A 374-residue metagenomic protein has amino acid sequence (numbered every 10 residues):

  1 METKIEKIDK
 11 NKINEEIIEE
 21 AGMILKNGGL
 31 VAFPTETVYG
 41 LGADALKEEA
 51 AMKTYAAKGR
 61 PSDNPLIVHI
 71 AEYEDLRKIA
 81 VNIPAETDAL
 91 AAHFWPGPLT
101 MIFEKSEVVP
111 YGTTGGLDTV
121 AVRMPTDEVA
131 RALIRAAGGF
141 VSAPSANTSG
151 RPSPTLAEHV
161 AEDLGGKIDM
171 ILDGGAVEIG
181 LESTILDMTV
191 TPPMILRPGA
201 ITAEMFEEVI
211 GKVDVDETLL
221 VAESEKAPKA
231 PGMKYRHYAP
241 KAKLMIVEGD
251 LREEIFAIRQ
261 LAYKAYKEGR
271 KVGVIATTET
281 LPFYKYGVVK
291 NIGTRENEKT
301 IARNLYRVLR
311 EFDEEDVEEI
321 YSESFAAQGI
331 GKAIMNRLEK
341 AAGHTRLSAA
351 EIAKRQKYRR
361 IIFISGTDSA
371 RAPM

Functional and structural regions predicted by a protein language model:
M1-R360: Active-site-adjacent structural elements in enzyme catalytic cores
Y358-M374: Conserved active-site segments centered on acidic
